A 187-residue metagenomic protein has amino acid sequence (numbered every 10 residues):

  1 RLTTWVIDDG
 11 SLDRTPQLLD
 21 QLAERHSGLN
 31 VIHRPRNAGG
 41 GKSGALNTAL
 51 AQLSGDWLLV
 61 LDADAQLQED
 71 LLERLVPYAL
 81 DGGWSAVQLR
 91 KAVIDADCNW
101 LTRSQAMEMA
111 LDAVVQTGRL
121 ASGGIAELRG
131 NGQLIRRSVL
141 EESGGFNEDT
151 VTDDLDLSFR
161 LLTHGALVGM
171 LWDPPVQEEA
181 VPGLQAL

Functional and structural regions predicted by a protein language model:
R1-R36: Acidic donor-binding segment of Leloir-type glycosyltransferases
T4-V6, A86, M170: Structural beta-sheet core signal
D8, L61, W172: Short beta-strand/turn micro-motifs composed of small residues that flank or help shape donor/cofactor-binding pockets
L12, L61, A65-Q66, K91: Acidic metal-phosphate-binding loop of nucleotide-sugar-dependent transferases
A23-P35, G39-G55, E69-V151, L184: Long helical/loop segments within the catalytic core of UDP-sugar-dependent glycosyltransferases, especially the large
L58: Short aromatic/hydrophobic "clamp" motif used to bind/position activated sugar donors
G123, D149, S158-V176: Catalytic donor-sugar/metal-binding loop of nucleotide-sugar-dependent glycosyltransferases
W172-L187: Active-site donor/metal-binding and catalytic loop motifs of nucleotide-sugar-dependent glycosylation enzymes
